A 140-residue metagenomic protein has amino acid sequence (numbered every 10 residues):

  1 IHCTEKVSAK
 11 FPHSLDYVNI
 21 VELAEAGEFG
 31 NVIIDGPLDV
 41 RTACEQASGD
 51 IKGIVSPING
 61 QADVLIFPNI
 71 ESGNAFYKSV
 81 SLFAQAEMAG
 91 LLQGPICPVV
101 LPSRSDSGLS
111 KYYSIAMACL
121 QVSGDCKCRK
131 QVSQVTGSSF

Functional and structural regions predicted by a protein language model:
I1-T42: Glycine-rich phosphate/diphosphate-binding loop of Rossmann-like nucleotide-binding domains
E28, I34-F140: Glycine-rich phosphate/nucleotide-binding loop
